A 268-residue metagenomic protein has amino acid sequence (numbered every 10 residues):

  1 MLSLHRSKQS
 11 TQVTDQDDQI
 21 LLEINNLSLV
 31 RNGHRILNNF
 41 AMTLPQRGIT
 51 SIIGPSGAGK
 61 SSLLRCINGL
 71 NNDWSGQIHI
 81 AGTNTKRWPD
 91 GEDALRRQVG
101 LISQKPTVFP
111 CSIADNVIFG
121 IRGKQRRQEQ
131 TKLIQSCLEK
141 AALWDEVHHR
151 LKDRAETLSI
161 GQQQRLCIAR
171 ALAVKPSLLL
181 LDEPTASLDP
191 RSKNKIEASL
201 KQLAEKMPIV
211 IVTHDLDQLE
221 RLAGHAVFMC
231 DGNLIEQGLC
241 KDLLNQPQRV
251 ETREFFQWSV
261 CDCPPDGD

Functional and structural regions predicted by a protein language model:
N68: Helix-to-loop junction immediately C-terminal to a conserved catalytic motif
G76-K86: Conserved ABC transporter NBD signature motif
T85-G100, L243-P247: ABC ATPase NBD coupling module
E129-H149: Conserved ABC ATPase "signature" region
L179-D182: Catalytic Walker B motif of ABC-type/P-loop ATPase nucleotide-binding domains
K193-E205: Helical segment within the ABC ATPase nucleotide-binding domain
L219-R221: A short, surface-exposed alpha-helical micro-motif characterized by mixed small hydrophobic and charged/polar residues
